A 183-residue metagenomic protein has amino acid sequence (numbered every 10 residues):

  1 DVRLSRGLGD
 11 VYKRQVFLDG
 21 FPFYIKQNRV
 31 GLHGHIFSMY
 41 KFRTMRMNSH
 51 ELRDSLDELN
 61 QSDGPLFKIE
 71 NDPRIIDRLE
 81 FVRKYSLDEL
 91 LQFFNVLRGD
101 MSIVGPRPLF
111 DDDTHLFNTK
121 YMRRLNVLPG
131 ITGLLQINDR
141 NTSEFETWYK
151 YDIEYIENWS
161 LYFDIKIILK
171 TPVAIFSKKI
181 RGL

Functional and structural regions predicted by a protein language model:
D1-V2: Short, well-ordered junction/capping motifs at the entry into regular secondary structure
R6-E51, L161-L183: A hydrophobic, helix-centered structural microdomain
F17, P22, L90-L183: Hydrophobic structural segments characteristic of membrane proteins
I25-R74, T132-K150: Short, glycine-rich, amphipathic interfacial segments at transmembrane boundaries or analogous
L66, R78-F81, I153: Conserved short-loop catalytic and cofactor-binding motifs
I69-D72, R83-L87, W159-Y162: Short, solvent-exposed loop/helix junctions and linker helices that flank or host conserved functional motifs
R74-D100: Short, conserved beta-strand/loop elements in beta-sheet-dominated catalytic cores that frequently flank divalent-metal
